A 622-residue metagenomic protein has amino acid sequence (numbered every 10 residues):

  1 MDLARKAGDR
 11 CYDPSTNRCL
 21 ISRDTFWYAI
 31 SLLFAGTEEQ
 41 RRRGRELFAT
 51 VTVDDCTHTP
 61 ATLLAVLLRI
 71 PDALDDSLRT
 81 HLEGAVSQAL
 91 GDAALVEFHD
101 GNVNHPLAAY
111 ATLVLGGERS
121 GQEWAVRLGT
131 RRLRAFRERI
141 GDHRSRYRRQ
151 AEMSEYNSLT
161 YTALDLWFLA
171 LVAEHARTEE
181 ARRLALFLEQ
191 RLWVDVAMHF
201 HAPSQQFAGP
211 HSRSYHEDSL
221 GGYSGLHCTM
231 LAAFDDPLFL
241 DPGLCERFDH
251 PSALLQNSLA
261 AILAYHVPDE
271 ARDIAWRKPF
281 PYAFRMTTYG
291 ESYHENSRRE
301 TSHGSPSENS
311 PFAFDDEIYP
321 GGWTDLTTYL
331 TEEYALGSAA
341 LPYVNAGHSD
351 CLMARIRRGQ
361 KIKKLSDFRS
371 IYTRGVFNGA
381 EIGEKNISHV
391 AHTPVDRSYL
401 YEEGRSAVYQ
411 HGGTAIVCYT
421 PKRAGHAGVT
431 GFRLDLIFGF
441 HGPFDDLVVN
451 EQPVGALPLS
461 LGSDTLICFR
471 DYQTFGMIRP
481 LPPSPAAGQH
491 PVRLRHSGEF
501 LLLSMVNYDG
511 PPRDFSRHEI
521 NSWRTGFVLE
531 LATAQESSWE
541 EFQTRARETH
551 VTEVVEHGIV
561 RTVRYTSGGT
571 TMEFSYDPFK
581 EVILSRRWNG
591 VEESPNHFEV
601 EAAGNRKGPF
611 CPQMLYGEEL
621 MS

Functional and structural regions predicted by a protein language model:
M1-A73, S77-V96, A108, R132 (+1 more regions): Ser/Thr/Asn(+Pro)-rich, low-complexity disordered segments
P60, A65-V66, T80-R299: Extracellular polysaccharide-recognition and catalytic grooves
